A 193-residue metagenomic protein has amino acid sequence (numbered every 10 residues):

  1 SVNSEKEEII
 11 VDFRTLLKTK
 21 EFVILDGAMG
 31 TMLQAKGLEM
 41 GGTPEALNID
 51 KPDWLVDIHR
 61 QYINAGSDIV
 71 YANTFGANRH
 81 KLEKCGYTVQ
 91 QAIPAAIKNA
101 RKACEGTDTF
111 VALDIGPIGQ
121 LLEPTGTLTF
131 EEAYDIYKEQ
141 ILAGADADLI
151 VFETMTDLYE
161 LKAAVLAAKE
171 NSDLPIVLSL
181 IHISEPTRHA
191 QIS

Functional and structural regions predicted by a protein language model:
S1-I10: Short, Lys/Arg-enriched N-terminal segments with co-localized hydrophobic residues within the first ~10-30 amino acids
F13-D50, F75-K81, G106-E132, L174-L180 (+1 more regions): N-terminal small/glycine-rich loop or linker at the start of catalytic domains across soluble metabolic enzymes
T43-D50, I63-A65, I69-A92, D148-K162: Glycine-rich, proline-tolerant flexible connector loops at the mouths of alpha/beta enzymes
A46-I63, C85-N99, E131-K138: Glycine-rich anion/phosphate-binding loops
R60, N64-A65, P124-L178, R188: Alpha/beta enzyme core
S67-I69, A92-D148: Active-site beta->alpha loop and helix N-cap motifs at the rims of alpha/beta catalytic domains
C85-D108, A164-S179: Alpha-helix-loop-beta-strand connector modules within alpha/beta enzyme cores
I181-S193: Single conserved hydrophobic/aromatic residue that forms the stacking wall/gate of nucleotide- or nucleobase-binding
